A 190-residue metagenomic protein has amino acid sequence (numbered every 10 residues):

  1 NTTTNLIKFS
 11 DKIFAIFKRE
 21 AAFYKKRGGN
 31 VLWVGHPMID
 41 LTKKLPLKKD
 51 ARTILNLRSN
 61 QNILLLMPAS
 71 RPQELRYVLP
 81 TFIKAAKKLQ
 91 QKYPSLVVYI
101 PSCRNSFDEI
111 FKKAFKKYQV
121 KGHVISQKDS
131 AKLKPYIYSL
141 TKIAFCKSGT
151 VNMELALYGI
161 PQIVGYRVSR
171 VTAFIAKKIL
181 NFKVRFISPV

Functional and structural regions predicted by a protein language model:
N1-V190: Nucleotide-activated sugar donor-binding and catalytic core shared by glycosyltransferases and related lipid-linked
